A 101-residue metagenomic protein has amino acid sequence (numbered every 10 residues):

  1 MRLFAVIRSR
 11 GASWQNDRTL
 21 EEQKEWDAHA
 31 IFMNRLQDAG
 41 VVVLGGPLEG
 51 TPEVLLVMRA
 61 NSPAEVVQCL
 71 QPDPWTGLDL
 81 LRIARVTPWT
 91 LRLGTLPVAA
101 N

Functional and structural regions predicted by a protein language model:
M1-N101: Conserved, structured core segments of small domains
